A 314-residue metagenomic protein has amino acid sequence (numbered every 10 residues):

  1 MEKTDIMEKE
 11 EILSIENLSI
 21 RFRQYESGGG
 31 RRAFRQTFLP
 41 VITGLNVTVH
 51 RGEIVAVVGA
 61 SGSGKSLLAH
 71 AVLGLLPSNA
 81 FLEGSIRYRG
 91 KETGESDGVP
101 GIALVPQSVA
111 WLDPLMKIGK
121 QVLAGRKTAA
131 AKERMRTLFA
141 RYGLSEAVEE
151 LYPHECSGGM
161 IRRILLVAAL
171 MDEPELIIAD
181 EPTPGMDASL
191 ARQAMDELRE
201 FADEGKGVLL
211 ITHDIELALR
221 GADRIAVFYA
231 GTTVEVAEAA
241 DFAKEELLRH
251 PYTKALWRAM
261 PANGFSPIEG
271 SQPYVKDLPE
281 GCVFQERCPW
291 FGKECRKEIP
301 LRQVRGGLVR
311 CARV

Functional and structural regions predicted by a protein language model:
E2-L247: ABC transporter nucleotide-binding domains
E238-V314: Short catalytic/signature loops enriched in Gly
